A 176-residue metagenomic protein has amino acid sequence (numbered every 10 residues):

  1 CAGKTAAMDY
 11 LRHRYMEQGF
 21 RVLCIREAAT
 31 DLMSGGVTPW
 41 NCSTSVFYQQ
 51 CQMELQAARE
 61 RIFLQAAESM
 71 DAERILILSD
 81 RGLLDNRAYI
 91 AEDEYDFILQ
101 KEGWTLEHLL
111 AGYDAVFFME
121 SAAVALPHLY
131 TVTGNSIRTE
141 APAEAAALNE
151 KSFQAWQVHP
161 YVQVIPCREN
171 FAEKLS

Functional and structural regions predicted by a protein language model:
C1: Walker A (P-loop) phosphate-binding loop of P-loop NTPases
K4: Conserved lysine of the Walker
A7: Hydrophobic positions on the alpha1 helix immediately C-terminal to the Walker A/P-loop
R12-L55: Conserved substrate/cofactor phosphate-moiety recognition/catalytic segment in nucleotide-dependent phosphotransferases
E27-A28, S79-L83, L175: Short, well-ordered beta-to-alpha junction loops that form the rim of enzyme active sites and present histidine/acidic
V37-F97: Conserved nucleotide-sensing/catalytic segment adjacent to the nucleotide-binding pocket in NTP-handling enzymes
I77, V116-F117, V162: Short, well-ordered beta-strand core segments
D93-Q157, P166-A172: A glycine- and Lys/Arg-enriched "phosphate-lid" helix/loop adjacent to the NTP-binding pocket of small-molecule kinases
